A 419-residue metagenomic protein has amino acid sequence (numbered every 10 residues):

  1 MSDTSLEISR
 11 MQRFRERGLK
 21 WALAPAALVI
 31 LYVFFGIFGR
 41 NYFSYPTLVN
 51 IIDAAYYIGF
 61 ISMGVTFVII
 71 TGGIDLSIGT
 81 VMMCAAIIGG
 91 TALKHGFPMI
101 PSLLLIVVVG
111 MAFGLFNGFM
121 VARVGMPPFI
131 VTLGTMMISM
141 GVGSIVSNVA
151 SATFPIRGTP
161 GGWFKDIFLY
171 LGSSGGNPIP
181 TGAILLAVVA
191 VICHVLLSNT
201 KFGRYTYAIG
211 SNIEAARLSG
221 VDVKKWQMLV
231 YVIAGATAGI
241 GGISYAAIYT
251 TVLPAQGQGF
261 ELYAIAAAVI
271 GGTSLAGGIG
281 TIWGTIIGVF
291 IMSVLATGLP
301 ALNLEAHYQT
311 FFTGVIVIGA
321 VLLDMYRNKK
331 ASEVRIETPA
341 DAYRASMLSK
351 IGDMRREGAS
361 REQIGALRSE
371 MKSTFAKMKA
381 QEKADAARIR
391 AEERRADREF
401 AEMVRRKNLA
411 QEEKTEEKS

Functional and structural regions predicted by a protein language model:
M1-A27, L218, D222-K225, L299-S419: Cytosolic-side transmembrane-helix boundaries in multi-pass membrane proteins
A24-G36, V65, M140-G143, L185-H194 (+5 more regions): Hydrophobic core segments of alpha-helical transmembrane domains in multi-pass membrane transport and ion-translocation
Y32-H95, F119-M126, A268, G272-I282 (+1 more regions): Single transmembrane alpha-helix segments in multi-pass membrane proteins
F38-N50, G143-S151, L197-S198, G203 (+2 more regions): Inter-helical junctions in multi-pass inner-membrane proteins, predominant in energy-converting antiporter-like
F97-M136, I287-G288, M292: Alpha-helical transmembrane segments within multi-pass membrane transporters and channels
P98-L104, A112-N117, V121, G175-V252: Helix-loop-helix "hairpin" substructures at the membrane interface of multi-pass membrane proteins
F129-T132, M136-N199, W226-M228, I248-G257 (+2 more regions): Transmembrane helix-bundle core of multi-pass membrane transporters and related energy-transducing complexes
Y231-V232, A238, I248-G314: Transmembrane alpha-helical segments in multi-pass inner-membrane proteins
